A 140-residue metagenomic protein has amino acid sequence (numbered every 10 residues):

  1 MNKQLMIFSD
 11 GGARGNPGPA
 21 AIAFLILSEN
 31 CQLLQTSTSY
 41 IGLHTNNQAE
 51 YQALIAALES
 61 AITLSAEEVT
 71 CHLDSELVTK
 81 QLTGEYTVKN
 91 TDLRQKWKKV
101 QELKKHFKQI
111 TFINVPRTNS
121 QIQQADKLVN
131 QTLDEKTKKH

Functional and structural regions predicted by a protein language model:
M1-Q4, E135-H140: Short, Lys/Arg-enriched, disordered terminal segments
M1-Q48, S60-T63: RNase H-like nuclease fold core
G12-N16, I55-L128, L133-T137: RNase H catalytic domain
Q48, Q52-A56: Short amphipathic alpha-helical face segments that pack within enzyme cores and frequently flank/anchor catalytic
